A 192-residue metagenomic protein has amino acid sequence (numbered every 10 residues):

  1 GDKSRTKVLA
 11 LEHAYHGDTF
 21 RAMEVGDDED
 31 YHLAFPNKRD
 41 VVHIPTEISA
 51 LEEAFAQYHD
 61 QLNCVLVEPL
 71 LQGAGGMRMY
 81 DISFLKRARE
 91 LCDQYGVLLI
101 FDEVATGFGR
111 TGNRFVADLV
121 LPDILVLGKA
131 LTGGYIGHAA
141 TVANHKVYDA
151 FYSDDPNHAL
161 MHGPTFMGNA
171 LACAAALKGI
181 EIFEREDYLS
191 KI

Functional and structural regions predicted by a protein language model:
G1-I192: Conserved N-terminal phosphate-binding loop of PLP-dependent enzymes in the Aspartate aminotransferase
